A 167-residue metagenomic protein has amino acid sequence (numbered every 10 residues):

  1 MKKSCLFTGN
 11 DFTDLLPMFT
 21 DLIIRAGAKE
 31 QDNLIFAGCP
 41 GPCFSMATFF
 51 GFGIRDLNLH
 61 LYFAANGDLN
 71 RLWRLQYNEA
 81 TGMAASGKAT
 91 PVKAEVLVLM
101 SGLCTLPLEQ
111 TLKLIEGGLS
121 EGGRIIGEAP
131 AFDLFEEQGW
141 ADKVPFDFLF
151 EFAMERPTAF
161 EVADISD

Functional and structural regions predicted by a protein language model:
M1-Q31: Short N-terminal or domain-adjacent regulatory/targeting segments
L15-F19, M46-T48, T105-K113: Well-ordered, non-membrane alpha-helical segments in soluble/globular domains
F19-I24, T81-T90, L112-K113: Short, charged beta->alpha transition segments
E30-R55: N-terminal interaction modules that seed assembly of large macromolecular complexes
D32-C39, A64-A65, V96-S101, I125-G127: Short glycine-rich or small-residue beta-strand-to-loop segments that form or flank ligand, phosphate, metal/Fe-S
C43-F44, R71-L72, F132-Q138: Short, charged/polar "capping" segments at the starts of alpha-helices and the immediately preceding loops
M46-L106: Long, charge-dense
A89, V96, G102-T105, E109-D167: Glycine-rich, aromatic-bearing surface loops/beta-hairpins
